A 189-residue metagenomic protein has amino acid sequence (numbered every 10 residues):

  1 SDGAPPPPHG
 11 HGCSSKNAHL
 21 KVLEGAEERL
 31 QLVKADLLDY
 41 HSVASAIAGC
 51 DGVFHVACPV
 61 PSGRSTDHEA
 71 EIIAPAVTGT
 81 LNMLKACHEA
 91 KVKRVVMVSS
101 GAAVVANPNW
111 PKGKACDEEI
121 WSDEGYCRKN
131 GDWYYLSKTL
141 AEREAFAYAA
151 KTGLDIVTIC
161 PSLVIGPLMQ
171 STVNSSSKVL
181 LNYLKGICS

Functional and structural regions predicted by a protein language model:
S1-H9: N-terminal Rossmann NAD(P)H-binding glycine-rich loop of SDR-like oxidoreductase domains
H9, L37, C58, S100 (+1 more regions): Active-site loop/turn elements of alpha/beta-hydrolase fold enzymes, especially the short glycine-/histidine-rich
G12-T78, H88-A90: NAD(P)H-binding glycine-rich loop region in Rossmannoid oxidoreductase-like domains and their noncatalytic homologs
H55, P59, R64-Y134, V157: Conserved Rossmann-fold NAD(P)-dependent oxidoreductase catalytic core, especially the SDR/UDP-sugar
A86-V92, A141-D155: A structural motif corresponding to the C-terminal end of an alpha-helix and its immediate exit/capping segment
Y134-E142: Active-site YXXXK catalytic motif of short-chain dehydrogenase/reductase
A150-S189: NAD(P)-dependent short-chain dehydrogenase/reductase
